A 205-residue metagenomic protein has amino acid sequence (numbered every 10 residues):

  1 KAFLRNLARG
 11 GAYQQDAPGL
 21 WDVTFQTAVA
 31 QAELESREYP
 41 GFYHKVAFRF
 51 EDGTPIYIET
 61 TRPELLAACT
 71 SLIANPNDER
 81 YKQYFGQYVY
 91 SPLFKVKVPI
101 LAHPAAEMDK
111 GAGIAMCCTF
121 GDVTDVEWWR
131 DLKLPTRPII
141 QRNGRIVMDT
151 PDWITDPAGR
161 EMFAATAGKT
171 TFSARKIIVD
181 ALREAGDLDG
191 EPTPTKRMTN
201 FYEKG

Functional and structural regions predicted by a protein language model:
K1-D149, W153: NTP-handling and nucleic-acid-processing catalytic cores
R9-P18, A185-K196: Short secondary-structure capping/junction motifs at helix and strand boundaries
P18-A28, P194-G205: A glycine-rich phosphate-binding loop feature that marks nucleotide/adenosyl-phosphate handling sites
N75, G144, T166-T170, D187: Short, solvent-exposed coil/turn linker segments
I114-C118, A158-T170: The substrate-binding groove and active-site-proximal loops of carbohydrate-active enzymes, especially glycoside
G144, I178, F201-K204: Active-site cavity-forming subdomains of large catalytic enzyme subunits
D152-T155, G205: Short, surface-exposed amphipathic charged segments that create phosphate/polyanion-binding patches used for binding
K169-T193: Phosphate/diphosphate-binding loops
